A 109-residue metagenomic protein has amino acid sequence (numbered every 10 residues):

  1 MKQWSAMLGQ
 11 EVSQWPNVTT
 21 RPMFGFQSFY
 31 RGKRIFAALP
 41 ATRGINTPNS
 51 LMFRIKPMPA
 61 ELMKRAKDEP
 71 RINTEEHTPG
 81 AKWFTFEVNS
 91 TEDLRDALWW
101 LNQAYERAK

Functional and structural regions predicted by a protein language model:
M1-I35: N-terminal first-folded block
W4-M7, T19-R21, R43-N46, R95 (+1 more regions): N-terminal small-residue-enriched
V12, M23, A38, T91-E92 (+1 more regions): Amphipathic alpha-helical interaction segments
P22-H77: Short, conserved beta-strand/beta-arch hydrophobic-aromatic motifs that form part of recognition grooves or interface
K56-K109: Short, structured beta-strand-loop surface elements
